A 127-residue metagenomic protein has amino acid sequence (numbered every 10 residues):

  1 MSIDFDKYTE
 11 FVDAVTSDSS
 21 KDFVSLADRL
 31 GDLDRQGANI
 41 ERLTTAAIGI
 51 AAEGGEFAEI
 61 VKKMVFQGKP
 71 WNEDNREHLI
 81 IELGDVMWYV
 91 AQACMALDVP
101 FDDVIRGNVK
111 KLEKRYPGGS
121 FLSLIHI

Functional and structural regions predicted by a protein language model:
M1-V65: Extended low-complexity intrinsically disordered regions
L30, N72, V104, L122-S123: Residue-level signal for alpha-helical context at structural boundaries
A47-A58, E73-I105: An amphipathic alpha-helical micro-motif enriched in hydrophobic residues with embedded/adjacent acidic residues
M64-N72: Acidic/His metal-coordination segments adjacent to aromatic residues that form catalytic metal sites in metalloenzymes
K111-K114: A short structural micro-motif
I125-I127: Conserved small/polar residues in nucleotide/adenosyl-binding loops
